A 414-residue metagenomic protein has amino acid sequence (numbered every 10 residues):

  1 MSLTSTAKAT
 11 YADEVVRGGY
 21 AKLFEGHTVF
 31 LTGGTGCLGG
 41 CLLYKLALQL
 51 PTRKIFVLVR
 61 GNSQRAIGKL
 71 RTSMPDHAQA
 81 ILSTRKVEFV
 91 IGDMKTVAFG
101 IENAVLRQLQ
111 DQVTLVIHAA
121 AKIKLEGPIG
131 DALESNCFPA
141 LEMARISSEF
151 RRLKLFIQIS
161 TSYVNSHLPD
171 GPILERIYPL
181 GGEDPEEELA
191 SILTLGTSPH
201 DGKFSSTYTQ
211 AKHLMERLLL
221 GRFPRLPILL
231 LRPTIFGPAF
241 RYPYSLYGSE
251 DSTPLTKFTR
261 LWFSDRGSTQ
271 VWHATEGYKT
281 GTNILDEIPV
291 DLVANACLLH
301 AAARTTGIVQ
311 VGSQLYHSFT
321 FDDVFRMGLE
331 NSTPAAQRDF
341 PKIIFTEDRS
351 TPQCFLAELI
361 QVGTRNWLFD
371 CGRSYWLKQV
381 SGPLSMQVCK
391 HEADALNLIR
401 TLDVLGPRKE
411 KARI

Functional and structural regions predicted by a protein language model:
M1-K122, I129, F150-R151, L155 (+2 more regions): N-terminal Rossmann/SDR dinucleotide-binding element
L3-Y11, D370-I414: Amphipathic terminal alpha-helices
V116, V293, C297, V324 (+2 more regions): Non-catalytic, hydrophobic alpha-helical segments
H118, E126-G130, F138, E142-T207 (+2 more regions): Conserved Rossmann-fold NAD(P)-dependent oxidoreductase catalytic core, especially the SDR/UDP-sugar
C137-M143, A211-L219, V293: Conserved catalytic Lys-bearing alpha helix of Rossmann-like short-chain dehydrogenase/reductases
D201-K203, T207, H213-Y244, T253 (+2 more regions): Conserved beta-loop-beta element that borders a ligand/cofactor-binding pocket
R222, T256-Y316, F325-T333: Alpha-helical substrate-binding/gating segment
A296-R365, W376-L377, G382, L402-I414: Mid/C-terminal beta-alpha module of Rossmann-like enzyme folds, strongest in SDR-family dehydrogenases/epimerases
